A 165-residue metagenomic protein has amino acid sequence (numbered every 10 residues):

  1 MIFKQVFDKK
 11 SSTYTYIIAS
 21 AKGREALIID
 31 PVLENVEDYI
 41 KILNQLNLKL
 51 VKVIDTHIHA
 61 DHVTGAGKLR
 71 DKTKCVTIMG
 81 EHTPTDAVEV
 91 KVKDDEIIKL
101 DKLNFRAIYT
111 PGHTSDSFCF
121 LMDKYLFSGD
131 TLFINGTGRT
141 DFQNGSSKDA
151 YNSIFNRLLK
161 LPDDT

Functional and structural regions predicted by a protein language model:
M1-L48, C119-S128: Conserved beta-strand hairpin/beta-sheet module of binuclear metal-dependent hydrolase folds, prominently
V6-D8, A19-S20, G67-K68, E89-V90 (+4 more regions): Short secondary-structure boundary/capping segments
D8-K9, A21, H82, I97 (+3 more regions): Short polar/acidic secondary-structure junctions
S12, G23, L33-Y109: Active-site HxH/HxHxD metal-binding segment of metal-dependent hydrolases
I17, I97-M122: Core dinuclear metal-dependent hydrolase active-site scaffold
I18, D30, H57, L69 (+4 more regions): Divalent metal-coordination and catalytic microenvironments
R24, T114-T165: Metallo-beta-lactamase
D30-V32, E81-H82, D94-D95, D123 (+2 more regions): Fold-independent oxyanion-binding glycine-rich loops and adjacent beta-strand/coil segments at enzyme active sites
